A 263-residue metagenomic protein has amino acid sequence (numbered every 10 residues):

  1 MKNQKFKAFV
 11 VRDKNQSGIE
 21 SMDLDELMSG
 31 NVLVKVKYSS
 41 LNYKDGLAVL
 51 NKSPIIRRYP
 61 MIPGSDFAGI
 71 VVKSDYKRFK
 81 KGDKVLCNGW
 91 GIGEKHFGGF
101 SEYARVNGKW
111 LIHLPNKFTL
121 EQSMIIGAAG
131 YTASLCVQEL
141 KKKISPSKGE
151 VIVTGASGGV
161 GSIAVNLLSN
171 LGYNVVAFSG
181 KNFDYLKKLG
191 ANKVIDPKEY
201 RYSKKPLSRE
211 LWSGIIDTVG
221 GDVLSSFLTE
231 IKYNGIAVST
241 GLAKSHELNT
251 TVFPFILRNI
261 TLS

Functional and structural regions predicted by a protein language model:
D25-S40, K52-I92: Glycine-rich beta-strand-centered segment in the early N-terminal region that forms part of a ligand/cofactor-binding
D83-K84, Y103, E150, N170 (+1 more regions): Residue-level marker of beta-strand positions
L86, S213-I216, V238: N-terminal Rossmann-like NAD(P) cofactor-binding module of classical short-chain dehydrogenase/reductase
N88-I152: NAD(P)H dinucleotide-binding glycine-rich loop of Rossmann-like/cofactor-binding domains, especially the beta1-alpha1
M124-P197: Mid-domain Rossmann-like dinucleotide-binding core that forms the NAD(H)/NADP(H) cofactor-binding site
Y200-L211: Short amphipathic alpha-helix with an adjacent loop that forms part of the alpha/beta core around
D222-S263: Glycine-rich phosphate-binding loop and adjacent beta-alpha segment of Rossmann(oid) nucleotide-cofactor-binding
